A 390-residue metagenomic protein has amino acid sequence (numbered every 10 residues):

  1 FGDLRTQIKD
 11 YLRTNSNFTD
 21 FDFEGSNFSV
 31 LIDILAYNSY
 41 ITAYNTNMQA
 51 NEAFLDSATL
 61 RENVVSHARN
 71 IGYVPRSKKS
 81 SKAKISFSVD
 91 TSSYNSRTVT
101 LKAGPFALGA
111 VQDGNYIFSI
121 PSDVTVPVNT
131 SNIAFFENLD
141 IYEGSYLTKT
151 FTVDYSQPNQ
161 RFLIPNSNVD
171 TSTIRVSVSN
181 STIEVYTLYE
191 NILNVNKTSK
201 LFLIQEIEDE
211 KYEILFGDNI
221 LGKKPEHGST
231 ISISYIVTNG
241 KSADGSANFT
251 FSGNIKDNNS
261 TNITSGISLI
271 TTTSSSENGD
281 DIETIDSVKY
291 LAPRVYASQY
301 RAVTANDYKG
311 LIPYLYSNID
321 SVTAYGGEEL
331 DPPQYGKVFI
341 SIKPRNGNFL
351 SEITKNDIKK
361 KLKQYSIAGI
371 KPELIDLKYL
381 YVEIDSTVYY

Functional and structural regions predicted by a protein language model:
F1-D170: Extended assembly-interface regions of large multimeric machines
D3-I8, L12-T14, Q299-Y390: Carbohydrate-recognition loop of C-type lectin domains
S77, N168, F202-E206, K223-K224 (+3 more regions): Replace "in large, NTP-powered and nucleic-acid-processing enzymes" with "in large, NTP-powered factors and other
K82, T171-R175, K337: Exposed beta-strand and adjacent loop surfaces of beta-rich binding modules that mediate intermolecular recognition
S93-L101, K224-P225, G347-N356: Short, conserved charged micro-motifs
Y116-F118, N132-I133, K211-G217, V338-I340 (+1 more regions): A generic structural motif
P127-N180, E213-I214, G222-A302, I367-Y390: Acidic, glycine-rich low-complexity/disordered segments
T173-G217, L221-K223: Extracellular/luminal ectodomains and secreted, surface-exposed scaffolds of diverse proteins
